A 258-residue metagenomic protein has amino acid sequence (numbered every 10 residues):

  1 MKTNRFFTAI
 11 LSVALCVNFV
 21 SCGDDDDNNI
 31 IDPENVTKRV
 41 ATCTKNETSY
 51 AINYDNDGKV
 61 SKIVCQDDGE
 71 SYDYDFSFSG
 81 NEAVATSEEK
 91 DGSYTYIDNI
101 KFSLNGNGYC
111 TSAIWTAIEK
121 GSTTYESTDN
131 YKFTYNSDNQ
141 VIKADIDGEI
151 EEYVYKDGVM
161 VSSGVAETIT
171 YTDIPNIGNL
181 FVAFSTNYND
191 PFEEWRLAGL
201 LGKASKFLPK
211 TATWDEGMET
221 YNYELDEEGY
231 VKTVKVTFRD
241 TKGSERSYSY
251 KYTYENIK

Functional and structural regions predicted by a protein language model:
M1-A9: Bacterial N-terminal signal peptides that target proteins for export
K2, C22-D26: Gram-positive cell-envelope targeting signals
L11-A14: Repetitive helical segments and hydrophobic/amphipathic motifs
V17-S21: C-terminal motif of bacterial Sec signal peptides marking the signal peptidase cleavage site
D25-K258: Buried hydrophobic residues that stabilize the cores of well-folded domains
